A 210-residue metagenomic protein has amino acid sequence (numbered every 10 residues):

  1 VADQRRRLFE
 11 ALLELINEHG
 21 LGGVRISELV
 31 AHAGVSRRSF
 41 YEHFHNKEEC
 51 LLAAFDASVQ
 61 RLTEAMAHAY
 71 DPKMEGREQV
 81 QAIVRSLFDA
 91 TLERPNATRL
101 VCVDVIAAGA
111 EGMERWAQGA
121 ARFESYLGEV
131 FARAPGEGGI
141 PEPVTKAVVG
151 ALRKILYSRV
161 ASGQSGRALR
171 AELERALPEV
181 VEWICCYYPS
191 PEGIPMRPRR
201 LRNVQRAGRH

Functional and structural regions predicted by a protein language model:
Q4, L8-I16, L62, L87: Short hydrophobic clusters on alpha-helical segments that form packing/core surfaces in small helical domains
L15-E49: Helix-turn-helix
R25-S27, F55-T63: Short, basic, alpha-helical segments at the C-terminal edge of helix-turn-helix-like DNA-binding modules
A53, A67-N96: Hydrophobic alpha-helical connector segments
M66-A69, K73, V101-V105, R159-Q164: Secondary-structure edge/capping motif, primarily at the C-terminal ends of alpha-helices and the immediately following
A90, E129, T145-R170, V181-R197: Amphipathic C-terminal alpha-helical segment
T91-A110, G128-F131, Y157-V160: Amphipathic alpha-helical segments used for helix-helix packing
A110-P135, E142-Y157, R175-E182: Amphipathic alpha-helical packing segments from all-alpha helical-bundle domains
